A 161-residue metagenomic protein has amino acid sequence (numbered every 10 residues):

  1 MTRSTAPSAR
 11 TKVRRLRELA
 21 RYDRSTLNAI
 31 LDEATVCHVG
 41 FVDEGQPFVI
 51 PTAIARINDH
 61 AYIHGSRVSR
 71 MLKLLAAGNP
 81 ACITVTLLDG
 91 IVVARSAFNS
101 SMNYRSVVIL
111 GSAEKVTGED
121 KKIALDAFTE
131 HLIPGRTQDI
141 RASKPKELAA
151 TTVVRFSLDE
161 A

Functional and structural regions predicted by a protein language model:
M1-T11, G118-A161: C-terminal edge-of-domain segments
P7, R67-A127: Short, structured beta-strand-loop surface elements
A9-Y62: An N-terminal domain-cap segment
T35, I50, I57-D59, A77-A81 (+2 more regions): A generic structural signal for short beta-strands and their flanking turns/coil linkers
H38-V42, M71, R95-S96, A113-T117 (+1 more regions): Short helix-to-loop capping/linker segments positioned immediately adjacent to catalytic or ligand/cofactor-binding
F41-D43, V85-L87, A113, S157-E160: Short, structured patches in soluble enzyme cores that scaffold and shape functional sites
E44-Q46, I54-Y62, R67-S69, P80 (+2 more regions): Short, charged/polar surface micro-motifs in flexible loops or helix N-caps
